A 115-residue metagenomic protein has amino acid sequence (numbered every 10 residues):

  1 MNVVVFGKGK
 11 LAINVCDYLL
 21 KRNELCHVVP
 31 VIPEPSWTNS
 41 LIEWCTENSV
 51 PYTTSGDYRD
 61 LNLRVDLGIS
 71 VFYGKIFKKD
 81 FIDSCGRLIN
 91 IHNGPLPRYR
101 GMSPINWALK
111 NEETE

Functional and structural regions predicted by a protein language model:
M1-E115: One-carbon transfer enzymes
